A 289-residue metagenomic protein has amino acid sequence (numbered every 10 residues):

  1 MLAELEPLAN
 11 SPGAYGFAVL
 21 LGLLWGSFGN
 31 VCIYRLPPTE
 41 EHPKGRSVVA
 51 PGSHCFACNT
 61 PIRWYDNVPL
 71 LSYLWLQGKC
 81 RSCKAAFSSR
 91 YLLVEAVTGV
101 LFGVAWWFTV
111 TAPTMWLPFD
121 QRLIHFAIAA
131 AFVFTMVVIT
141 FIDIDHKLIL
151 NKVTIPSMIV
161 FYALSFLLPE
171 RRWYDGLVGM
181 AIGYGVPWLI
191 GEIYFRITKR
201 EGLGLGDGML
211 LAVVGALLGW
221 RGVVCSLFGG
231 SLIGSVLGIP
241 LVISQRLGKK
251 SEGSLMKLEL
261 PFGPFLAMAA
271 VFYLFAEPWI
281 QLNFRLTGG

Functional and structural regions predicted by a protein language model:
M1-S11, N283-G289: Short, strongly hydrophobic alpha-helical membrane anchors
G13-T39: N-terminal signal-anchor transmembrane alpha helix
A18, M115-G238, Q281-G289: Functional transmembrane core segments of multi-pass inner-membrane proteins
G29, I33-R90, F262: Membrane-proximal soluble regions of multi-pass membrane proteins
G29-R35, Q77-F87, M136-H146, G191-E201 (+1 more regions): C-terminal ends of transmembrane helices
T60-A112, G206-D207, A212, S226-F228: Multi-pass membrane catalytic core of lipid/isoprenoid biosynthesis enzymes
F132-T135, V160, L266-F275: Hydrophobic cores of alpha-helical transmembrane segments in multi-pass inner/ER membrane proteins, independent
L205-G206, P240-F272: Interfacial loop-to-transmembrane junctions
